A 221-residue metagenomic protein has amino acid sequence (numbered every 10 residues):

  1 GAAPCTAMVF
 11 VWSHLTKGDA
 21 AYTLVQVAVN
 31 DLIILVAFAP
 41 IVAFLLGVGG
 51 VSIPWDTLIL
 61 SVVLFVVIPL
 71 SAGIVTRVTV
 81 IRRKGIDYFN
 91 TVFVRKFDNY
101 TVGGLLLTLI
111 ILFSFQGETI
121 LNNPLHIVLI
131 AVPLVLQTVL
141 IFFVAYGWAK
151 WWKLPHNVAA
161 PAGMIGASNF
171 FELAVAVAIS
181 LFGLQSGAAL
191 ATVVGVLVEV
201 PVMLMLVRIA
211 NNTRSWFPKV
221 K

Functional and structural regions predicted by a protein language model:
G1-G166, F171-K221: Alpha-helical transmembrane segments of multi-pass small-molecule/ion transporters
